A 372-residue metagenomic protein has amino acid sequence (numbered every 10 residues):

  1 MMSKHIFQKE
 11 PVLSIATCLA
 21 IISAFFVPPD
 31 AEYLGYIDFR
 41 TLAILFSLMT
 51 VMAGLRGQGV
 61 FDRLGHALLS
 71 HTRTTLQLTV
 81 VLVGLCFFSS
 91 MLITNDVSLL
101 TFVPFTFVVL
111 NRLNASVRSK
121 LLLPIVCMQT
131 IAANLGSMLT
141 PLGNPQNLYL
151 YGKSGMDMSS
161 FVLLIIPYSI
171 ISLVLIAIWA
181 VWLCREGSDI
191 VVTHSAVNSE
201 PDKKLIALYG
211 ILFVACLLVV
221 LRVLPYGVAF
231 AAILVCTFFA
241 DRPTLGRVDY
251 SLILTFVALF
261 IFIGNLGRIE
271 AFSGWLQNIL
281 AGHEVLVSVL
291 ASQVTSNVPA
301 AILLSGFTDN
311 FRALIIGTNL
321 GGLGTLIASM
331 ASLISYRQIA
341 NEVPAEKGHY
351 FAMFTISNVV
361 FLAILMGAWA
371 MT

Functional and structural regions predicted by a protein language model:
M2, H66, L183-G210, F239-G246: Flexible interhelical linker loops that connect adjacent transmembrane helices in multi-pass membrane transporters
S3-E32, L42-G59, V181-E186, A215-P243 (+1 more regions): Structural signal for alpha-helical transmembrane segments and their membrane-water exit/capping regions in multi-pass
S3-K9, A31-T41, M156-Y168, N198-D202 (+5 more regions): Interfacial loop-to-helix junctions that mark the boundaries of transmembrane helices in multi-pass membrane
Y36, Q58, D62-G65, I211-D309: Transmembrane helical segments that form the transport core of multi-pass membrane transport proteins
F39-T41, S70-V83, L113-I125, K203-A207 (+2 more regions): Membrane-interfacial loop-to-helix junctions in multi-pass transporters
F88-M138, I302-I315, P344-H349, N358 (+1 more regions): Hydrophobic transmembrane alpha-helices that form the pore/transport pathway of multi-pass ion and small-solute
V117-C184, I190-H194, Y336-L365: Membrane-core helix-loop-helix motifs of multi-pass transport proteins
V162-L173, L286-T372: C-terminal transmembrane helix pair
